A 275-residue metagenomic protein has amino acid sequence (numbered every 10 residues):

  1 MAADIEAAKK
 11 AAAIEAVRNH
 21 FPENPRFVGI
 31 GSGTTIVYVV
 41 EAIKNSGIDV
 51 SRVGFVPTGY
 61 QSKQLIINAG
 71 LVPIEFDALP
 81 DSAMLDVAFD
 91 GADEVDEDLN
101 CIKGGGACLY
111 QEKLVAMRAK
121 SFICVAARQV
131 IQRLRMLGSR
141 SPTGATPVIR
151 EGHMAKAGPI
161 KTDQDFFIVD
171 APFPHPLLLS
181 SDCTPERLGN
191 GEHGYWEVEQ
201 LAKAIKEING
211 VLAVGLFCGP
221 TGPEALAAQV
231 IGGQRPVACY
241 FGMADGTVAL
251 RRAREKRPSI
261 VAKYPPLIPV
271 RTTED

Functional and structural regions predicted by a protein language model:
M1-P25: An N-terminal, well-structured beta->alpha segment
A3-A7, A11, Q61-D275: Conserved phosphate- and dinucleotide-binding cores of soluble alpha/beta proteins, encompassing both enzyme active
H20-N24, D49, S82-A83, M117-R118: Flexible, charged surface loops at secondary-structure boundaries
P25-V28, I48-F55, N100, V237: Short active-site oxyanion
F27-T35, V39, T58: Glycine-rich beta-strand-to-loop/alpha-helix junction loops that act as flexible
E41, N45-V53, G59-Q64, N68-A69: Active-site histidine-anchored catalytic micro-motif
